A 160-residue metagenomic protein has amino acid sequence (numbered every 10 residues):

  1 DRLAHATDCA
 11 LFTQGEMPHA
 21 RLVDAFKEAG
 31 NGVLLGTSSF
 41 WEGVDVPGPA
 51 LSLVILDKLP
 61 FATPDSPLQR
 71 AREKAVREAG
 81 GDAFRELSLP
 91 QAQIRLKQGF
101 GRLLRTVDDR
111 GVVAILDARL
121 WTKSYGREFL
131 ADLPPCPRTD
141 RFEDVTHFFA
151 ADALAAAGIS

Functional and structural regions predicted by a protein language model:
D1-S160: ASCE RecA-like P-loop NTPase motor cores that couple ATP hydrolysis to mechanical translocation on nucleic acids
